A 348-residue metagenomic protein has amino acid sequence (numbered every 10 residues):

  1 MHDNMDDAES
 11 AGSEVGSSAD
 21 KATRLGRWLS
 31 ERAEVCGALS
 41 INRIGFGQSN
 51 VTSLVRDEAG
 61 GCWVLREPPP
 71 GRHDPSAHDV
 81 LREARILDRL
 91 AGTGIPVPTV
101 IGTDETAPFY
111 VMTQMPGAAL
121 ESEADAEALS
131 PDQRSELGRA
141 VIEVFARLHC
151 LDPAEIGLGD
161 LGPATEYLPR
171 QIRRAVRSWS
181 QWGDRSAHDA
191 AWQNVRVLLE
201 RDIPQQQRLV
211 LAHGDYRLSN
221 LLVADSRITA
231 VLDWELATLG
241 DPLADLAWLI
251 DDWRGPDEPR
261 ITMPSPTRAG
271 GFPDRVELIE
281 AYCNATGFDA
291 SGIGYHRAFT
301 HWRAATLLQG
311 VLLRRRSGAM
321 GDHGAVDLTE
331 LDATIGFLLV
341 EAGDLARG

Functional and structural regions predicted by a protein language model:
H2-V35: Juxta-kinase regulatory segment immediately upstream of eukaryotic protein kinase catalytic domains
S40-V210: ATP-binding pocket architecture of kinase catalytic cores
G162-P163, F288-T300: All-alpha amphipathic helical-bundle segments outside canonical DNA-binding/catalytic cores that form hydrophobic
L211-H213, L218: Catalytic-loop of the protein kinase fold
L232-A237: Activation of the activation-loop gatekeeper triad in protein kinase-fold domains
A244-T286, T300-G318: Active-site activation/catalytic loop segments of kinase-like enzymes and analogous catalytic loops in related
T306-G348: Helical subdomain adjoining the active site within ATP-dependent kinase catalytic cores
